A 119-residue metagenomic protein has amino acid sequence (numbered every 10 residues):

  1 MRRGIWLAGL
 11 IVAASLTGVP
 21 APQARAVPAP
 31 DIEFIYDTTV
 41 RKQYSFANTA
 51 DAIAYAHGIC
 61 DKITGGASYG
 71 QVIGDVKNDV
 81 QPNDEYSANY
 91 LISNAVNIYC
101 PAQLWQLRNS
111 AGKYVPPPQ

Functional and structural regions predicted by a protein language model:
M1-A26: Secretory targeting and sorting signals
P20, F46, I63-A67: Residues at alpha-helix boundaries and short interhelical turns
V27-E33: Cleaved targeting-peptide boundary
E33-T39: Acidic/polar surface patches and capping/hinge elements
R41-A52, N83-A88: Short, surface-exposed acidic
A52-G65, K77-D79: Amphipathic alpha-helical segments that form the core helices of the histone-fold
A67-Q119: Compact alpha-helical subdomains of small soluble proteins
